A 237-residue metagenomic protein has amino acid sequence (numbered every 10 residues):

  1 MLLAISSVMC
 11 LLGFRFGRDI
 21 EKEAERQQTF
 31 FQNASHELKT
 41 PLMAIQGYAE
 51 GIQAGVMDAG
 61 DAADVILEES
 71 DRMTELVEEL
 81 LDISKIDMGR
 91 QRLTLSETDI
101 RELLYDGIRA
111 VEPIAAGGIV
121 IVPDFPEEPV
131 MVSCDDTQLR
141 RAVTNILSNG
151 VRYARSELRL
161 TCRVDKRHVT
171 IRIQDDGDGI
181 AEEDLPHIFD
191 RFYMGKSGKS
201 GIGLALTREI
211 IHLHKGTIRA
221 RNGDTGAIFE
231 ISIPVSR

Functional and structural regions predicted by a protein language model:
E68-V77: Short alpha-helical segment of the dimerization/phosphotransfer core of two-component systems
M88-L93, M131-C134: Conserved micro-motifs of the catalytic ATP-binding
T94-E97, V120-V130: Conserved catalytic submotifs in the C-terminal HATPase_c
E157-R167: Short beta-strand/loop element within the Bergerat-fold HATPase_c
I180-F192: Short conserved segment of the HATPase_c
G203, T207: Short alpha-helical Gxxx[C/S/T] motif in the catalytic ATP-binding
